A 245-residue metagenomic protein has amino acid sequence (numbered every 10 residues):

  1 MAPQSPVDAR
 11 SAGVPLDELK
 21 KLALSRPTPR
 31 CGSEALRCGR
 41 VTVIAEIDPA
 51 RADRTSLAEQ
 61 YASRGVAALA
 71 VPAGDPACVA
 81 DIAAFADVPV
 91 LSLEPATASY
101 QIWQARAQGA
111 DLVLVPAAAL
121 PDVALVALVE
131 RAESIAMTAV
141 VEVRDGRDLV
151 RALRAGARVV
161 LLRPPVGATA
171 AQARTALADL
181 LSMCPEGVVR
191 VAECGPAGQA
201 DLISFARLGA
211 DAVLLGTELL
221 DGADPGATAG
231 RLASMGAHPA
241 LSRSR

Functional and structural regions predicted by a protein language model:
M1, A45, Y61, L69 (+5 more regions): Conserved, mostly hydrophobic/aromatic
M1-S56: An N-cap/entry alpha-helix motif that binds or orients negatively charged groups
S33, R37, A62, V79-F85 (+4 more regions): Surface-exposed amphipathic alpha-helices with a cationic face
R40-A45, D81-L93, R131-V140, M183-E193: Short beta-strand/loop segments at the ligand-binding rim of alpha/beta enzyme cores
D48-G74, V150-L181: Glycine/Thr-rich beta-alpha phosphate-binding loop at enzyme active sites
V71, Q104-A124, V160-A170, L208-R231: Glycine-rich phosphate-binding active-site loops on the catalytic face of alpha/beta enzymes
V90, T97-G109, R144-R158, E186-L215 (+1 more regions): Catalytic cores of alpha/beta
A176-M183, A206, L219-R245: C-terminal helical cap(s) of enzyme catalytic domains, especially alpha/beta-barrels
